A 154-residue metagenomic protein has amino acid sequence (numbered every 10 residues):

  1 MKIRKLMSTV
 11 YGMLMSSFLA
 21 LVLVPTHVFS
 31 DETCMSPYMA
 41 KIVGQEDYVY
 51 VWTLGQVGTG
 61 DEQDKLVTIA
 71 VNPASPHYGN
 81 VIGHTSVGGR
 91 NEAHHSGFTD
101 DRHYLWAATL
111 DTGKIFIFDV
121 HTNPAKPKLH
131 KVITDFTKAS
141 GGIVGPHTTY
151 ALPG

Functional and structural regions predicted by a protein language model:
M1-Y11: N-terminal secretory signal peptides that target proteins for export/translocation
I3-R4, V24, A93, T109: Intrinsically disordered, low-complexity Ser/Thr- and Pro-rich stretches
T9-H27: Bacterial N-terminal signal peptides
D31-V71, Y78-L110: Beta-strand-rich domains and repeat architectures in extracellular enzymes and scaffolds, especially beta-propellers
V57-G60, P76, P124, G141: Short glycine/serine/proline-enriched coil/turn segments at secondary-structure junctions
I69-H77, I117-P127: Short loop/turn segments immediately following beta-strands, especially the blade-tip and inter-blade linker loops
T112-K114: Loop/turn residues immediately N-terminal
V120-G154: Asp-box/WD-like beta-propeller blade repeats and closely related beta-sheet repeat scaffolds
